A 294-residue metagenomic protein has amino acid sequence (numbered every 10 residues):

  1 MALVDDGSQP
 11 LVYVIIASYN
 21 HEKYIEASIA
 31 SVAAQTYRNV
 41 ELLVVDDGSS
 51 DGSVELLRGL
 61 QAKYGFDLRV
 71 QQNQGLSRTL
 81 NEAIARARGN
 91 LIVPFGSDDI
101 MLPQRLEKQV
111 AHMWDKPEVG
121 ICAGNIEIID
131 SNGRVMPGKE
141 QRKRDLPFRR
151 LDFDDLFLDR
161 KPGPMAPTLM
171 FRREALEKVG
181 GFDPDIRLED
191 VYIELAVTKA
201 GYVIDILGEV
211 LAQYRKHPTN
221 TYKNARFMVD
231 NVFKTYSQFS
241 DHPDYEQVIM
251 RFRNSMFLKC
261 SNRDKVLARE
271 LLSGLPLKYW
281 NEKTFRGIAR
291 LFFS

Functional and structural regions predicted by a protein language model:
M1-A33: N-proximal low-complexity "stem/linker" segments adjacent to membrane-targeting elements
Q9-V12, A33-V44, G52, Y64-D67: Short loop->beta transition adjacent to catalytic acidic/histidine clusters or analogous donor-positioning motifs
S31, D46-E55, Q74, G96: A conserved acidic beta->alpha catalytic loop
G52, D99-H112, D130: Acidic donor-binding/catalytic loop of UDP-sugar-dependent glycosyltransferases, especially processive GT2
Q71-A87, K108: Glycine-rich, basic loop-to-helix element that forms the pyrophosphate-binding segment of sugar-nucleotide handling
L76, I84, H112, E118-A175 (+1 more regions): Flexible acidic/His/Gly-enriched loops in nucleotide-sugar-dependent glycosyltransferase catalytic domains
A85, D145-T235: Conserved nucleotide-sugar donor-binding catalytic segment
I92: Short aromatic/hydrophobic "clamp" motif used to bind/position activated sugar donors
